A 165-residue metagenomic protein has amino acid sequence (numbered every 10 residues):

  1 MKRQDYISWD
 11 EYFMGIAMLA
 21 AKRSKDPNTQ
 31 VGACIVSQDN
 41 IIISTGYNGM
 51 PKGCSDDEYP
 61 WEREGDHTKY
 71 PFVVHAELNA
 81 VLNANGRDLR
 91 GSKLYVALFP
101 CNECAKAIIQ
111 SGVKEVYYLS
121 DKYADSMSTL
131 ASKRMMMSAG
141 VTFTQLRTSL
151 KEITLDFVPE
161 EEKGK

Functional and structural regions predicted by a protein language model:
M1-K165: Zinc-dependent deaminase catalytic domain
